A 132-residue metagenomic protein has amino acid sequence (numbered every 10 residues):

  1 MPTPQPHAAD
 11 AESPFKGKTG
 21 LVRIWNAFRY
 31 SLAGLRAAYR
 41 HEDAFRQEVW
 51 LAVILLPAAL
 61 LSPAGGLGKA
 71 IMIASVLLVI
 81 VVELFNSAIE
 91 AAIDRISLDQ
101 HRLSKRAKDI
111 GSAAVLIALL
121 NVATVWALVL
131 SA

Functional and structural regions predicted by a protein language model:
M1-A88, I96, Q100, A114-A132: Hydrophobic alpha-helical transmembrane segments
A92: Alpha-helical membrane segments and immediately flanking helix-loop junctions that form or couple to the substrate/ion
L103-D109: Membrane-interface alpha-helices at helix entry/exit sites of multi-pass transporters
